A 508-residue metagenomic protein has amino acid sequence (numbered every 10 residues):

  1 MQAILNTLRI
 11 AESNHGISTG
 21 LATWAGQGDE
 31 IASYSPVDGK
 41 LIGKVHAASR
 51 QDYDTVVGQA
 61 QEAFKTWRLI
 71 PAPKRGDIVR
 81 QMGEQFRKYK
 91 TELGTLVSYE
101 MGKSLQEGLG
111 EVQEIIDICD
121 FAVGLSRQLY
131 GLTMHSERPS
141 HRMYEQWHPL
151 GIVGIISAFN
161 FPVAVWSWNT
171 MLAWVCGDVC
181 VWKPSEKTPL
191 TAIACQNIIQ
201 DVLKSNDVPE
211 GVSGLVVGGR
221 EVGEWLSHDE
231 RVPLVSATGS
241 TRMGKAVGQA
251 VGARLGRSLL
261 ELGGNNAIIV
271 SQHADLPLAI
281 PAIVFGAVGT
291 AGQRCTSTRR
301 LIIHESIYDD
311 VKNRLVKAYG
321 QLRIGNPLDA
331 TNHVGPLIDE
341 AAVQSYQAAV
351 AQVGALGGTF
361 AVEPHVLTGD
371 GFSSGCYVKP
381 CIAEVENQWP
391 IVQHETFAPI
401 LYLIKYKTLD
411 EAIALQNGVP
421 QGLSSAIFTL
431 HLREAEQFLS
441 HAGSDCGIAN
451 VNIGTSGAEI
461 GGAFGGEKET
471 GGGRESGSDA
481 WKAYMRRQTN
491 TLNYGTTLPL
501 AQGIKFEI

Functional and structural regions predicted by a protein language model:
M1-D38, H365: Hydrophobic face of amphipathic alpha-helices that form TPR/SEL1-like repeat modules and related alpha-solenoid
P36, R50-Y53, A72, K90 (+5 more regions): Residues at or immediately preceding the N-termini of alpha-helices
D38-G43, D207-V208, I269, R323 (+1 more regions): Conserved C-terminal structural/oligomerization subdomain of aldehyde/semialdehyde dehydrogenase
G39, R75, V97, C119 (+9 more regions): Residue-level signal for inorganic ion chemistry
L41-A48, A63-L69, I155, I268-S271 (+5 more regions): Short, well-ordered beta-strand elements within core beta-sheets of diverse protein domains
I42-Y130, S140: Glycine-rich loop-to-alpha-helix module at the N-terminal edge of alpha/beta enzyme cores
G131-L278, Y406: Rossmann-like NAD(P) dinucleotide-binding subdomain of oxidoreductase/dehydrogenase enzymes
D201, R242-N387, A414, V451 (+2 more regions): ALDH superfamily catalytic-core signature
